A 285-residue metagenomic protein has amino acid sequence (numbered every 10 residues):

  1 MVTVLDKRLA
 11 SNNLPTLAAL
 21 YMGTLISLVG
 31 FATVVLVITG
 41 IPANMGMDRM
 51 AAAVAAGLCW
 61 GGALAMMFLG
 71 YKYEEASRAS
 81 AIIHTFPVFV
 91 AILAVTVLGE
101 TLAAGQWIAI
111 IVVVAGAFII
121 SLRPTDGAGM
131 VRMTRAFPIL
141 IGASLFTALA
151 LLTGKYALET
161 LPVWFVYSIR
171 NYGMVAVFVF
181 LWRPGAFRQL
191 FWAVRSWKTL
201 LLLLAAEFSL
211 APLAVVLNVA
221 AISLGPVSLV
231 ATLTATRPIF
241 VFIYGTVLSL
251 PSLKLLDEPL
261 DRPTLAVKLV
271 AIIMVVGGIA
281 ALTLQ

Functional and structural regions predicted by a protein language model:
M1-L58, L64-E74, A115, L122-I141 (+4 more regions): Membrane-interface interhelical linkers
V4-R8, A150, G154-K155: Internal transmembrane alpha-helix with an interfacial aromatic "cap," most often the third helix
G23, S27, A56, I83-V90 (+4 more regions): Structural signature of transmembrane alpha-helices in multi-pass secondary transporters
A55-W60, Y71-T96, T101-V114, F165-Y172 (+1 more regions): Specific alpha-helical transmembrane segments that line the substrate/conduction pathway and gating interfaces
P87-V95, T147, L151, I279: Glycine/proline-centered helix-kink
L151, Y156-P162, P226: Membrane-embedded hairpin module used as a gating/binding unit in multi-pass transport and secretion proteins
